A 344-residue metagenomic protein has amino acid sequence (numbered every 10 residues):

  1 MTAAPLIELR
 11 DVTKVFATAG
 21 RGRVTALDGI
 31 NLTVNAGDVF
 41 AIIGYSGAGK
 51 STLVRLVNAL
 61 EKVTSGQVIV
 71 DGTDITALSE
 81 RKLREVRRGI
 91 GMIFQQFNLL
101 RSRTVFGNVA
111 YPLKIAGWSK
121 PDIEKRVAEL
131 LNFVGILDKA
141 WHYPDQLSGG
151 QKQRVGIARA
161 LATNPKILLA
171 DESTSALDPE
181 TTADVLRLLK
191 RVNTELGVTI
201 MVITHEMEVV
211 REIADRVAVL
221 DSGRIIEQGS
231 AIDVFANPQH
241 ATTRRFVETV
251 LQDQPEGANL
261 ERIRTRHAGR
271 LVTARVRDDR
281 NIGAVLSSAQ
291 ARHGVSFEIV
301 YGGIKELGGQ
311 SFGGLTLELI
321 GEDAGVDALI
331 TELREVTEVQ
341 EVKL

Functional and structural regions predicted by a protein language model:
T2-L6, V15-G29, S79-K82: A short, flexible loop at the N-terminus of ABC-type nucleotide-binding domains that lies
G20-V24, I75-G91, I115-P121, V234-P238: ABC ATPase NBD coupling module
N58: Helix-to-loop junction immediately C-terminal to a conserved catalytic motif
T73-D74, A110, K114, P121-D138: Conserved ABC ATPase "signature" region
H142-D145, A162-T163: Conserved signature/switch motifs of ABC ATPase nucleotide-binding domains
V210-E212: A short, surface-exposed alpha-helical micro-motif characterized by mixed small hydrophobic and charged/polar residues
Q228-G229, N237: ABC ATPase "signature
